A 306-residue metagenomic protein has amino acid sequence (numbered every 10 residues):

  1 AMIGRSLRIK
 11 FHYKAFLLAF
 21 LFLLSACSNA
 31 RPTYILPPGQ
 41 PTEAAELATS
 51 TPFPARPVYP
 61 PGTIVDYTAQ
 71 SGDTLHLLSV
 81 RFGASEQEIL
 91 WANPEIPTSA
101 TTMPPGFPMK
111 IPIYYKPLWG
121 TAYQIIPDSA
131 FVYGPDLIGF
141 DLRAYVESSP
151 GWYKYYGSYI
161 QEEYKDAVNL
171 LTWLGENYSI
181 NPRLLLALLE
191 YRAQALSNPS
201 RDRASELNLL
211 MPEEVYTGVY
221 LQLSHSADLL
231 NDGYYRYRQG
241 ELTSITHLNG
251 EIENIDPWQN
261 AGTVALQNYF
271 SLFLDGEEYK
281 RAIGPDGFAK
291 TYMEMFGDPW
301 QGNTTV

Functional and structural regions predicted by a protein language model:
A1-F11: N-terminal secretory signal peptides that target proteins for export/translocation
L23-A26: C-terminal motif of bacterial Sec signal peptides marking the signal peptidase cleavage site
N29-T33, P212-V306: Non-catalytic cell-wall polysaccharide-engagement segments
P32-T49: Short, low-complexity, disordered segments immediately C-terminal to signal peptides in bacterial exported proteins
E46-E86, F107, I113, A130-V168: Primarily a LysM-type cell-wall glycan-binding module
G62, Q87-T98, N169-L171: N-terminal post-signal-peptidase region of extra-cytosolic proteins
L90-P94, G106, T172-L196, S226: Short, functionally critical alpha-helical segments immediately adjacent to catalytic or ligand/cofactor-binding
T98-T102, L118, R183, Q194-D202: Secretory-pathway/luminal and periplasmic proteins that interact with or process carbohydrate-rich
